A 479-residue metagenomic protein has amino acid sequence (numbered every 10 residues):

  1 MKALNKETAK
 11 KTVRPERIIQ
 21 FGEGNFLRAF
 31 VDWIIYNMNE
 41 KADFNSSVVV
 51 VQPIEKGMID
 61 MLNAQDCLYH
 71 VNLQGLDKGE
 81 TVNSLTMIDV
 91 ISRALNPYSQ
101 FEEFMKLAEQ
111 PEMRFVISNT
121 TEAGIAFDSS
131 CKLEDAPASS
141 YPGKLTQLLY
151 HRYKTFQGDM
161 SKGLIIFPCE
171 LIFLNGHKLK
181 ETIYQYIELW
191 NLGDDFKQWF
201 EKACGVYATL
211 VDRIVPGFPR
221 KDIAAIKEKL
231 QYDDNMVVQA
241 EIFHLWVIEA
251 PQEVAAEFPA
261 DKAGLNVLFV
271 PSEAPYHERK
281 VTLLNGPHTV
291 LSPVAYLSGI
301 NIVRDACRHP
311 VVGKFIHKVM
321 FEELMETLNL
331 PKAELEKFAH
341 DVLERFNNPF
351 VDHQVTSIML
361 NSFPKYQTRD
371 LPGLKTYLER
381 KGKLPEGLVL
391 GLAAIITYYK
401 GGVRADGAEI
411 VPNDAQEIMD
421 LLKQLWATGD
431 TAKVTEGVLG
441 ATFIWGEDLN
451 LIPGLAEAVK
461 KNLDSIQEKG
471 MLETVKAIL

Functional and structural regions predicted by a protein language model:
M1-L479: Substrate/ligand-engaging "lid" and interaction regions
